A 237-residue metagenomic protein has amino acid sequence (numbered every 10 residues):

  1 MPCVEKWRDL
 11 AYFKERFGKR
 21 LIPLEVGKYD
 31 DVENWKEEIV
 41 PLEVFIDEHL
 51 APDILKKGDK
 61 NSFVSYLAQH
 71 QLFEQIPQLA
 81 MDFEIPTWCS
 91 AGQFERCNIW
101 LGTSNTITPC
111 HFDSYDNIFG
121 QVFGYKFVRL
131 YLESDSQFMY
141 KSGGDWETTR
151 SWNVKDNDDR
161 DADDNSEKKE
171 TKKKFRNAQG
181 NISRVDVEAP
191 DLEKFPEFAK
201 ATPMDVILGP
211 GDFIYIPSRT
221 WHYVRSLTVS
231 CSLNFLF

Functional and structural regions predicted by a protein language model:
M1-F213, W221-F237: N-terminal accessory scaffold of Fe(II)-dependent oxygenases
